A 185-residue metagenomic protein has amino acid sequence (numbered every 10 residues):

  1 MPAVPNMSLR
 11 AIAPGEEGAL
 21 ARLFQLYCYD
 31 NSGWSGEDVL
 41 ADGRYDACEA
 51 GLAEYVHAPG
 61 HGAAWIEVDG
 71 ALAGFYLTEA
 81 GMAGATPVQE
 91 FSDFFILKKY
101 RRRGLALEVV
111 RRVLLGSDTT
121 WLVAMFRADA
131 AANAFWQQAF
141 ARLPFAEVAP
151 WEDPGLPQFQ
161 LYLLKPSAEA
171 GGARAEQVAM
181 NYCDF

Functional and structural regions predicted by a protein language model:
M7-L23, N31-G33: A short beta-loop-alpha structural element at the N-terminal edge of CoA-dependent acyl/N-acetyltransferase catalytic
E37-A63, V68: Active-site rim helix/loop that mediates acceptor-substrate recognition in acyltransferases
A63-W65, A71-A80, E90: Conserved beta-strand in the GNAT
P87-K98: Conserved acetyl-CoA binding element of GNAT-fold acetyltransferases
I96, R102-L115: Conserved acetyl-CoA-binding loop-helix of GNAT-fold acetyltransferases
S117-A128: Conserved GNAT acetyl-CoA-binding A-motif
A128-D129, L143-F185: C-terminal "cap" of GNAT-fold acetyltransferases
W136, F140: Conserved active-site tyrosine of GNAT-family acetyltransferases
